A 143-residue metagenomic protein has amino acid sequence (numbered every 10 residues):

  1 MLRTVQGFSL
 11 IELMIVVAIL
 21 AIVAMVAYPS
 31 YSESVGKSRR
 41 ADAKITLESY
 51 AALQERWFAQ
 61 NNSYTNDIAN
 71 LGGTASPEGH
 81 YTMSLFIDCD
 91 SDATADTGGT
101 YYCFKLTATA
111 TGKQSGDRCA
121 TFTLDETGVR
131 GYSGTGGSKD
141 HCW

Functional and structural regions predicted by a protein language model:
L2-Y31: N-terminal single-pass transmembrane signal-anchor helix
V16, S34, T109: Detector for the N-terminal beta1/A-loop initiation region of ABC nucleotide-binding domains
V35-A43: Juxtamembrane interface helices immediately C-terminal to a transmembrane segment
K37-S38, E48-N70: Alpha-helix exit/C-cap motif
I45, S49, L124-T127: Hydrophobic alpha-helical segments of small multi-pass membrane proteins
A59-W143: Periplasmic/extracellular, small/polar-rich flexible segments of pilin-like filament-forming proteins
